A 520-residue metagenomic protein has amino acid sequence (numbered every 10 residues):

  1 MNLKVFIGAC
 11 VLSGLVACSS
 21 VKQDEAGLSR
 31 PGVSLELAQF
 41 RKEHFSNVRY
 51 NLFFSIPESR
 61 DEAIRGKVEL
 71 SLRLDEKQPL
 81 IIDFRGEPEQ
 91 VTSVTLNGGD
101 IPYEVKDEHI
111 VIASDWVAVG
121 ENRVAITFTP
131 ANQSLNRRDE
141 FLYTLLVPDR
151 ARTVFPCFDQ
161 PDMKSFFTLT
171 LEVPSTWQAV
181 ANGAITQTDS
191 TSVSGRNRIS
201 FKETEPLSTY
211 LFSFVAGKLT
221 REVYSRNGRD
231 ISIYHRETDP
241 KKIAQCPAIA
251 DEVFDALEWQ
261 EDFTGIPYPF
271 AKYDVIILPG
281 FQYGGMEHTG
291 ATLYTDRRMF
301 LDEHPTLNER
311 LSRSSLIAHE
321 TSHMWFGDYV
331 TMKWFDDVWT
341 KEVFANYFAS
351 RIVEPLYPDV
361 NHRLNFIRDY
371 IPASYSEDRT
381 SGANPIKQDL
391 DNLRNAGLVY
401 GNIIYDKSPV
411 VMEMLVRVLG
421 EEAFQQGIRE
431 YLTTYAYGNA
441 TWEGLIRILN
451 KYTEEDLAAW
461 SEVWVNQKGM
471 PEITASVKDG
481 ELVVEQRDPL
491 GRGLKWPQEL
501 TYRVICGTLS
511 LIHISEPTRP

Functional and structural regions predicted by a protein language model:
M1-S29: Bacterial Sec-dependent N-terminal signal peptides
N2, K22-Q23, F201, I233-G493 (+1 more regions): Hydrophobic alpha-helical and helix-loop surface patches within well-folded domains that function as non-catalytic
C18-R65, T92, N136-F141, D159-P161 (+1 more regions): N-terminal, polar/Ser/Thr-rich
E69-P88, T168-P174, E443, E485-R503: Surface-exposed beta-strand/loop patches in extracellular or lumenal glycoproteins
R85-L142, S194: A surface-exposed beta-strand-loop module
T127-V223: Extended, low-hydrophobicity, Ser/Thr/Pro/Gly-biased non-transmembrane segments
I512-P520: Conserved small/polar residues in nucleotide/adenosyl-binding loops
